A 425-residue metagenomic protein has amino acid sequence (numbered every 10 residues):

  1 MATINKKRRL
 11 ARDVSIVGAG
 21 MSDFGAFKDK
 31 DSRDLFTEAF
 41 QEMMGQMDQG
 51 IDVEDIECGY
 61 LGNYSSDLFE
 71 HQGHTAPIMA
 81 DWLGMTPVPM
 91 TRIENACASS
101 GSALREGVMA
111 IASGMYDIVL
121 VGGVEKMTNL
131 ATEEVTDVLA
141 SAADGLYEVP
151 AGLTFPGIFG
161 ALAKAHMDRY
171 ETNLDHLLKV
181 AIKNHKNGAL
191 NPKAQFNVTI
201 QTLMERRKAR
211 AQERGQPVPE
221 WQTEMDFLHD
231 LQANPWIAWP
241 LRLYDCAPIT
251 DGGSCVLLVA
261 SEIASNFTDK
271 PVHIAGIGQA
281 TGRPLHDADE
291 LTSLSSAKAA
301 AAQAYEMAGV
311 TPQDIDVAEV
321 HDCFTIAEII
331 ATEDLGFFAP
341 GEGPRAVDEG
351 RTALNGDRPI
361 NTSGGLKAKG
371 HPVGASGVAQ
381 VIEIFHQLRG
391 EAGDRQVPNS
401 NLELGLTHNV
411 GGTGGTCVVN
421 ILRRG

Functional and structural regions predicted by a protein language model:
M1-R33, G145, R169, L178-V180 (+6 more regions): Condensing-enzyme catalytic core mediating Claisen C-C bond formation in acyl metabolism
L10, S65-V119, K126-I158, V218-P248 (+3 more regions): Conserved catalytic cysteine-centered active-site region of acyl-thioester-dependent Claisen-condensing enzymes
R33-E38, E42-Q46, I111, D251-I263 (+2 more regions): Alpha-helical support elements that line or immediately flank enzyme active sites and cofactor-binding pockets
Q41-E57, H166-E171, N266, A300-D314: Phosphate/pyrophosphate-binding loops at sites that engage ATP/ADP/AMP, CoA/4′-phosphopantetheine, polyphosphate
D52-N63, P89-N95, V119-V124, D175-I182 (+5 more regions): Beta-strand segments within the central parallel beta-sheet cores of soluble alpha/beta enzyme folds
S66-H74, H286-E290, D322-R345, G356 (+2 more regions): Short glycine/threonine-rich loop-to-helix capping motif typified by GTGT followed within a few residues by an Asp-Pro
E94-E125, G157-F196, V256-E262, K369-A392: Active-site-proximal alpha-helical scaffold in enzymes
I182, N187-V259: Polyampholytic, low-complexity intrinsically disordered segments
